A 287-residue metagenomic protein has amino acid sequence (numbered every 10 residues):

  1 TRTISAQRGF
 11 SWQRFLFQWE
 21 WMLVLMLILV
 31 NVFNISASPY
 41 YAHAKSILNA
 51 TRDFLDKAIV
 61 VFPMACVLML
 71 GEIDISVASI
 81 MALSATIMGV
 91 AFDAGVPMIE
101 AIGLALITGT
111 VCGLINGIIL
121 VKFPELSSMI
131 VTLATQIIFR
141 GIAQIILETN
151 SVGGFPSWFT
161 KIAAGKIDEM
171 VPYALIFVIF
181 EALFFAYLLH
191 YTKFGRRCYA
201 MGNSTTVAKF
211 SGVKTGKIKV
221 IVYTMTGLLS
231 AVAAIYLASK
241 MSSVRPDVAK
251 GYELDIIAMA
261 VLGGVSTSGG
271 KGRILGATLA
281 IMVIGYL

Functional and structural regions predicted by a protein language model:
T1-W21, F33, A42: Transmembrane alpha-helical segments of polytopic membrane transport and secretion proteins
E20-L25, A50, A58, S79-I80 (+7 more regions): Hydrophobic alpha-helical transmembrane segments
L23-I35, M64, Q136-A143, F177-Y187 (+3 more regions): Hydrophobic core segments of alpha-helical transmembrane domains in multi-pass membrane transport and ion-translocation
I28-P39, A44-A94, I119-P124, G264-I274: Single transmembrane alpha-helix segments in multi-pass membrane proteins
V96-Q136, L279-A280: Alpha-helical transmembrane segments within multi-pass membrane transporters and channels
P97, A101-A105, V111-N116, D168-V244: Helix-loop-helix "hairpin" substructures at the membrane interface of multi-pass membrane proteins
L126-T192, I218-I221, K240-A249: Transmembrane helix-bundle core of multi-pass membrane transporters and related energy-transducing complexes
S230, R245-L287: Transmembrane alpha-helical segments in multi-pass inner-membrane proteins
